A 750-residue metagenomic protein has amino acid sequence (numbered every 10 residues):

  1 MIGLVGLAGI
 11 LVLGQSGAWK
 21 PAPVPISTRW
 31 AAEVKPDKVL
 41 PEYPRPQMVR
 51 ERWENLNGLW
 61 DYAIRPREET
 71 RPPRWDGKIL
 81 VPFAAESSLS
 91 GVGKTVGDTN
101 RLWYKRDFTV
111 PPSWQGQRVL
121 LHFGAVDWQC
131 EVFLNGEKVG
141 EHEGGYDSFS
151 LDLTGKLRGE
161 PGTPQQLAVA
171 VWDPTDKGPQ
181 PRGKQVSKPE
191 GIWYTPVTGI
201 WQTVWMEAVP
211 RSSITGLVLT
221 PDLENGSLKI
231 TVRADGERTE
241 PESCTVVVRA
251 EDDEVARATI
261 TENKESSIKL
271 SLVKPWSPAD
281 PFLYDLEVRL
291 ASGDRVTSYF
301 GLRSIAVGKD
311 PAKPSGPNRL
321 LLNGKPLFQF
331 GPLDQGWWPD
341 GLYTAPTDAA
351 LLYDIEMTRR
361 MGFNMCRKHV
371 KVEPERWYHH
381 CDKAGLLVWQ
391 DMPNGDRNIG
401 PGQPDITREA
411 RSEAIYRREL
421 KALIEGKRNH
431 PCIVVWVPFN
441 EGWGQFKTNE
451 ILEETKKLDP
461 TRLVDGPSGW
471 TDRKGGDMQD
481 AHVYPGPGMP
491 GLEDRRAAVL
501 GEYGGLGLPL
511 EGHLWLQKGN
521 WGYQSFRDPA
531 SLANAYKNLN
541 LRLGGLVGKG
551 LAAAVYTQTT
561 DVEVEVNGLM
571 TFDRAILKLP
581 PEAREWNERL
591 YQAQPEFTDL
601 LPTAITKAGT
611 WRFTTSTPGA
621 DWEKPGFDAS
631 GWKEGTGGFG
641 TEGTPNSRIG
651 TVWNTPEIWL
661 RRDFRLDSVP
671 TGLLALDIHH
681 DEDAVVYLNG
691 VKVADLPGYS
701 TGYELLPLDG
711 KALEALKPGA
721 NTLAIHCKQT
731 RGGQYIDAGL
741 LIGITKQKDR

Functional and structural regions predicted by a protein language model:
Q15-V92, Q166, A170, P174-P179 (+13 more regions): Accessory carbohydrate-binding/adhesion or oligomerization-edge regions at the termini of glycan-active proteins
A63-R65, K94-S213, E237-R238, E251 (+3 more regions): Accessory beta-strand-rich segments of carbohydrate-active enzymes
A85-L134, G140-E143, P179, E207-V218 (+4 more regions): Active-site-adjacent substrate/metal-binding segments within catalytic domains of carbohydrate-active enzymes
L134, S227-I260, S266: Beta-strand-rich binding/interaction modules
L151-R158, S267-P281, L541, D709-E714: Signal that preferentially marks extracellular ectodomain short beta-strand elements of beta-sandwich modules
Q165-V169, D280-A291, I725: Short, aromatic- and glycine-rich surface loops/edge beta-strands on solvent-exposed regions
A208-R238, K313-R319, L590-T598: Surface beta-strand/loop "capping" patches
I355-M357, N364-K578, N587: Substrate-binding/catalytic cleft of secreted carbohydrate-active enzymes, primarily glycoside hydrolases
